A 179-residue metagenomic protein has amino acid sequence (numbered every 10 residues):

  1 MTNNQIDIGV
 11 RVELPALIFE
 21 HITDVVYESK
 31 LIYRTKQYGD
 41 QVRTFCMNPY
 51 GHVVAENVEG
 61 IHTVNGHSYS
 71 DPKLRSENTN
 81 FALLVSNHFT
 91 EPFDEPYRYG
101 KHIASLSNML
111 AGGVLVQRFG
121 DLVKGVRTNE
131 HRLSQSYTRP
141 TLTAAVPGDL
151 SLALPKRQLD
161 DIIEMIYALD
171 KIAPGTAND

Functional and structural regions predicted by a protein language model:
M1-D179: Residues forming the flavin
